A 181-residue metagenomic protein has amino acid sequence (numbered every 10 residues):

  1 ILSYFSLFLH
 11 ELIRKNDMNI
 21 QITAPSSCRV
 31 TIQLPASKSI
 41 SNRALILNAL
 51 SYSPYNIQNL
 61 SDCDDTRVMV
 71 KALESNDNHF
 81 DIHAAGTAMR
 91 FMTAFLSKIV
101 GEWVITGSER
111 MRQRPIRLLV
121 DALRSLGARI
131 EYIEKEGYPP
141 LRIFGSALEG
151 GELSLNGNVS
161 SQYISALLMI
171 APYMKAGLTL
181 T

Functional and structural regions predicted by a protein language model:
I1-D17: Short, Lys/Arg-enriched N-terminal segments with co-localized hydrophobic residues within the first ~10-30 amino acids
N16-T181: Structural preference for solvent-exposed beta-strand-turn elements and adjacent flexible terminal/loop segments within
